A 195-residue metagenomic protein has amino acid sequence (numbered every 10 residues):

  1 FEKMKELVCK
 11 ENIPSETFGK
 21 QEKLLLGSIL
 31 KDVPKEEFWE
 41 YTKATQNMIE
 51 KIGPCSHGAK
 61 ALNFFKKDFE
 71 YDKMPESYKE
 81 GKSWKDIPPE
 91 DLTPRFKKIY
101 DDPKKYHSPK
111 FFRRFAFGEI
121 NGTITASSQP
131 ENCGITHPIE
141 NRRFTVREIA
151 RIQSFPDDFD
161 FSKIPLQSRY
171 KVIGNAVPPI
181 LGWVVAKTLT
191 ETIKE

Functional and structural regions predicted by a protein language model:
F1-G19: Rossmann-like dinucleotide-binding core of oxidoreductases
T17-E195: C-terminal target-recognition/interaction regions appended to catalytic cores
